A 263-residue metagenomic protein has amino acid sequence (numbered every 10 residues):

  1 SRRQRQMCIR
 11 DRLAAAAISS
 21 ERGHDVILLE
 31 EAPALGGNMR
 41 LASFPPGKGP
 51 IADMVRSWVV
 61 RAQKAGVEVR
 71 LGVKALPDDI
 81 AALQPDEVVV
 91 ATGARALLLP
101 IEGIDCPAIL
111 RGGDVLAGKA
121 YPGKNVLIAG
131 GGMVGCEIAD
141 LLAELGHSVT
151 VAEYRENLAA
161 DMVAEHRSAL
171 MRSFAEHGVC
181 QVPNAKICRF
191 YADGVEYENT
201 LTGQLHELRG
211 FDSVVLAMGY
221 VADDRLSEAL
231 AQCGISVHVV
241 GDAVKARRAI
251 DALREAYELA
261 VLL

Functional and structural regions predicted by a protein language model:
R2-I9: Short, small-residue-biased leader/transition segments that mark boundaries at the very start of proteins
R3, D25, K124-N125, S148 (+2 more regions): Residues that mark the start of a beta-strand
R10-D11, G130-G132, G219: Glycine-rich Rossmann-fold phosphate-binding loop(s) that bind the pyrophosphate of adenine dinucleotide cofactors
R12-A15, I109, G135-I138: Short glycine/serine/threonine-rich phosphate/pyrophosphate-binding segments that cradle anionic phosphate groups
A16-E21, A139-E144, A231: Gly/Ala-rich phosphate-binding loop of Rossmann-like dinucleotide-binding domains, activating on the conserved
R22-N38, H147-A159: Glycine-rich FAD pyrophosphate-binding loop
A52-L98, I104-K124, E144-A229: A Rossmann-like FAD-binding core segment of flavoenzymes
C136-I138, N157-H166, H238-L263: A conserved FAD-binding loop/helix module that cradles the flavin
